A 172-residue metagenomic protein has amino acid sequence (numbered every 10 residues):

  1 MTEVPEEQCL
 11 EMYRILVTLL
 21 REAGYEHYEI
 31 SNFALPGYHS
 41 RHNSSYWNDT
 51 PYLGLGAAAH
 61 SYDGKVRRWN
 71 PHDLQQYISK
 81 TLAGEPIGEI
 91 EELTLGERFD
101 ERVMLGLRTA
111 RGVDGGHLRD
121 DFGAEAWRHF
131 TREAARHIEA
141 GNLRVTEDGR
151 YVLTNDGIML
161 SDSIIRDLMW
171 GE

Functional and structural regions predicted by a protein language model:
M1-A124: C-terminal scaffold of the Radical SAM
G123-I138: Short amphipathic alpha-helical interaction segments
I138-D148: A short, conserved structural fragment
G149-T154: Minor-groove-contacting beta-hairpin "wing" of winged helix-turn-helix DNA-binding domains
D156-E172: Short, amphipathic alpha-helical interaction segments positioned at domain boundaries
